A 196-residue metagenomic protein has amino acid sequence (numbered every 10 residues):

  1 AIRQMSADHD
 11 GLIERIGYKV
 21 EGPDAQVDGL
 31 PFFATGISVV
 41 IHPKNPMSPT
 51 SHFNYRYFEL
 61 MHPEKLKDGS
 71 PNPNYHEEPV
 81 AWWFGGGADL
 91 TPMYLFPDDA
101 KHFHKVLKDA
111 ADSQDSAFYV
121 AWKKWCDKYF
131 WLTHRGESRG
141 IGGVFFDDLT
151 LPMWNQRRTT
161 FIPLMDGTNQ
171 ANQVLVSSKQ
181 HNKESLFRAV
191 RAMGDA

Functional and structural regions predicted by a protein language model:
A1-A25, R158-F187: Compositionally biased, low-hydrophobicity segments enriched in charged and small polar residues
A1-W83: Internal mixed beta-strand/loop scaffold within catalytic domains of large alpha/beta enzymes
A34-I37, I41, R56, Q173-V190: Conserved short secondary-structure elements within globular domains
T35-I37, S51, F161-V176, A192-A196: Hydrophobic cores of alpha-helical transmembrane segments in multi-pass integral membrane proteins
V39-V40, G87-D89, G143, A189-A192: Residue-level preference for alpha-helix termini and adjacent loops
K65-E184: Long, contiguous internal "core" modules enriched in hydrophobic/ aromatic residues
H134-G136, S185-A196: Short, active-site-adjacent segments that bind or coordinate small-molecule cofactors and metal centers
